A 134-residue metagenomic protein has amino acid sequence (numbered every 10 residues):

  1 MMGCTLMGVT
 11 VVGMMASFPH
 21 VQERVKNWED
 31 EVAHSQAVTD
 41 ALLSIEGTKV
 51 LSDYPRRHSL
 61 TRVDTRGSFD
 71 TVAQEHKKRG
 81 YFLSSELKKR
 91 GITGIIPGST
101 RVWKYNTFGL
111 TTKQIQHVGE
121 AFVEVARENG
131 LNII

Functional and structural regions predicted by a protein language model:
M1-G67: Active-site C-terminal subdomain of aminotransferase-like
D40-I133: Conserved C-terminal alpha-helix-loop-beta "cap" of PLP-dependent enzymes that closes/shapes the active-site mouth
